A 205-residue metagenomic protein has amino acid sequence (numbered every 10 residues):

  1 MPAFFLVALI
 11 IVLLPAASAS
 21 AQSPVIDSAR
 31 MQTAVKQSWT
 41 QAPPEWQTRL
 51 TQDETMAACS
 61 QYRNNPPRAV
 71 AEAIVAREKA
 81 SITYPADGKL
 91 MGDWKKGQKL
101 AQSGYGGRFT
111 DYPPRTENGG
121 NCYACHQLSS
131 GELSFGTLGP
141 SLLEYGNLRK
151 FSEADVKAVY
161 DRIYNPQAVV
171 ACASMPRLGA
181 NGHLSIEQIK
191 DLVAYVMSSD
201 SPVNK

Functional and structural regions predicted by a protein language model:
M1-A3: N-terminal secretory signal peptides that target proteins for export/translocation
F5-A16: Bacterial N-terminal signal peptides
S18-G107, R162, Y195-K205: Post-cleavage N-terminal segment of exported redox proteins
V25-A34, W46, G92-K96, Y123-A124 (+1 more regions): Extracytoplasmic electron-transfer domains, predominantly the class I c-type cytochrome c fold
P85-A86, D111, L178-N181: Generic anion/oxyanion-binding catalytic loop in active/binding sites
G107-T110, G131-F135, P202: Secretory-pathway/luminal and periplasmic proteins that interact with or process carbohydrate-rich
T110-G120: Local sequence-structure signature of Cys/Sec-based thiol-disulfide redox active-site neighborhoods
